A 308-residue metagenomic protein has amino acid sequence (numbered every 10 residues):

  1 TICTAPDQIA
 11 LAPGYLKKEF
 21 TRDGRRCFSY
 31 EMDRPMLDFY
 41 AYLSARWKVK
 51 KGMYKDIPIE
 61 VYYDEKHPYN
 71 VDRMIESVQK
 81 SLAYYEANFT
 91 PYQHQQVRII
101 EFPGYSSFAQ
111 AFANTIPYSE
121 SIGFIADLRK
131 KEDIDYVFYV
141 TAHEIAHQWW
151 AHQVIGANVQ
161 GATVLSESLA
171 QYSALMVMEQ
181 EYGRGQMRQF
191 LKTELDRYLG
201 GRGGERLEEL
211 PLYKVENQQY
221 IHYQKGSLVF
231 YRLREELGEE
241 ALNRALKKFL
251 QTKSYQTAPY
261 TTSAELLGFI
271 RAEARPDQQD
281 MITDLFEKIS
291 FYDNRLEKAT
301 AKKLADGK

Functional and structural regions predicted by a protein language model:
T1-A142, Y172: Hydrophobic helix-coil surface modules that form long, contiguous segments used for peptide/substrate interaction
Y30, Y118, H147, A170 (+1 more regions): Hydrophobic alpha-helical packing residues
H67, Q93, Q219-K302, G307: Amphipathic alpha-helical substructures
P91-F102, A157-A162, G185-M187, R244-A245 (+1 more regions): Surface-exposed patches in mature extracellular/periplasmic domains of secreted proteins
E101-P103, K131-Y136, A157, E209-Q218 (+1 more regions): Active-site-adjacent structural elements in folded domains
T141, I145-W150, L169, S173: Active-site His/Glu-centered metal-binding helix of metallohydrolases
I145-G161, Q180: Catalytic Zn2+-binding segment of zinc metalloproteases
T163, E167-L228, R232, E236 (+2 more regions): Acidic/His/Gly-enriched intrinsically disordered linker/tail segments that often contain short helix/coil "MoRF-like"
